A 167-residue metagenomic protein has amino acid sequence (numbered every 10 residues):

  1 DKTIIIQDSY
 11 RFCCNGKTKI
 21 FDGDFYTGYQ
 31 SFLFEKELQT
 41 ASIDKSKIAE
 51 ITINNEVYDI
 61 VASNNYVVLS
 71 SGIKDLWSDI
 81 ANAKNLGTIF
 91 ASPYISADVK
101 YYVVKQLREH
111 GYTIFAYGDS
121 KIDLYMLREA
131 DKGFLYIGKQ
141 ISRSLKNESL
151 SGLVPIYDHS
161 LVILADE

Functional and structural regions predicted by a protein language model:
D1-I95: Alpha-helical substrate-recognition element adjacent to the catalytic core
Q7, L69, Y117, Y136-G138: Generic beta-sheet signal
C13, W77-A81, V104, M126 (+2 more regions): Hydrophobic packing residues within well-ordered alpha-helices of enzyme cores
Y29-A41, N85, V104, I122-Y125 (+2 more regions): Catalytic phosphate/metal-binding cores of nucleic-acid and nucleotide-processing enzymes, i.e., regions that mediate
T88-A97, I137-R143: Short, acidic/turn-prone active-site loops that include or flank metal/cofactor- and phosphate-binding residues
D98-M126, A130: Conserved Lys-Pro-Asp/Glu-containing loop-to-beta segment of HAD-superfamily phosphomonoesterases, centered on
E129-E167: Asp-based, Mg2+/Mn2+-dependent phosphohydrolase catalytic module
